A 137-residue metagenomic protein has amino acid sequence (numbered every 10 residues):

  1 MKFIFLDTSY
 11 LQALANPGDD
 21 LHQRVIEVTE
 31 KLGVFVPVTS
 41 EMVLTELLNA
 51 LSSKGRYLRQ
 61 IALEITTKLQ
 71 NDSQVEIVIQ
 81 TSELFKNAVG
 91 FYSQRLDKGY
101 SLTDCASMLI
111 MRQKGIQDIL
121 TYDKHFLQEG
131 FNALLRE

Functional and structural regions predicted by a protein language model:
M1, M108-L109, Q113-E137: Acidic, PIN/NYN-like endoribonuclease modules and their adjacent C-terminal/linker elements
M1-T39, G55-E64: Short, well-structured N-terminal submotif of metal-dependent ribonuclease cores
L11, L44, F126-L127: A generic structural signal for short hydrophobic patches within well-formed alpha-helices
A50-Q74: Helix-adjacent hinge/juxtasegments
E76-Q117: Active-site neighborhoods of divalent-metal-dependent phosphate/nucleic-acid chemistry enzymes
